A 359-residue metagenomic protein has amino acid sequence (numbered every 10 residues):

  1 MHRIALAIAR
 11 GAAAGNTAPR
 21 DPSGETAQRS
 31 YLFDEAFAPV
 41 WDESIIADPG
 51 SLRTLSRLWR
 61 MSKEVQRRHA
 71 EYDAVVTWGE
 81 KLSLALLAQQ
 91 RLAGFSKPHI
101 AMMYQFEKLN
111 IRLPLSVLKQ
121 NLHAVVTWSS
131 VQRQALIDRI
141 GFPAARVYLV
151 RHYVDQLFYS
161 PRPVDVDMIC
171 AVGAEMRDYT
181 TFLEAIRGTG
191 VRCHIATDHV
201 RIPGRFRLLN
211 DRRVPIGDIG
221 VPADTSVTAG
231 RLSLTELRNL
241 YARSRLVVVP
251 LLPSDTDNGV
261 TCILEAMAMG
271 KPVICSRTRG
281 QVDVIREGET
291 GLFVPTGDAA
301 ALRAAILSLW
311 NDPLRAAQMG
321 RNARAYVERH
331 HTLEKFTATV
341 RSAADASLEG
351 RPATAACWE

Functional and structural regions predicted by a protein language model:
H123-A145, Q156: A short, active-site helix/loop in glycosyltransferases that binds the activated sugar's phosphate group
R151-M168, T180: Acidic anion/phosphate-binding donor-loop and adjacent secondary structure in glycosyltransferase catalytic cores
T197, G204-R238: Nucleotide-activated donor-binding/catalytic signature segment of Leloir-type glycosyltransferases, i.e., the conserved
Y241-T256, K271: Acidic donor-binding loop of glycosyltransferase active sites
A242-S244, C262-P272, S276-R277, E287 (+1 more regions): Conserved donor-binding/catalytic loop of nucleotide-activated donor transferases
E287-G288, L292-A299, S308-L314: Conserved acidic donor-binding segment of nucleotide-sugar-dependent glycosyltransferases
A301, S308, R315-R329, F336-S342: A short, well-ordered alpha-helix in the C-terminal region of glycosyltransferases
R329, L333-E359: C-terminal alpha-helical cap of glycosyltransferases
